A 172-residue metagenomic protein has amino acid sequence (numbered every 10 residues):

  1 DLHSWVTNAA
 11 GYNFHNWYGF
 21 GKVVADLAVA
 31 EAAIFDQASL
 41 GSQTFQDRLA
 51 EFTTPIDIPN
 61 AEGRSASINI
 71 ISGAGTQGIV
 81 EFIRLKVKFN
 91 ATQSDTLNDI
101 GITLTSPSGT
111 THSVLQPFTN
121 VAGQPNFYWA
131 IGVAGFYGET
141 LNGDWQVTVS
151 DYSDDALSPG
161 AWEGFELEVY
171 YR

Functional and structural regions predicted by a protein language model:
D1-F14: An often Trp-containing, charged/polar helix-loop segment at the C-terminal end of enzyme catalytic cores
F14-N16, G21-G101, G160-R172: Secreted peptidase-domain scaffold signal
S67-S72, G101-T105, Q116, V133 (+1 more regions): Extracellular and secretory-pathway beta-repeat/beta-biased strand scaffolds
T105-T111, P117-T119, R172: Change "in extracellular beta-sheet-rich domains … of secreted and cell-surface proteins" to "in beta-sheet-rich domains
F118-N126: Short proline/glycine- and polar residue-rich coil/turn motifs
W129-E139: Beta-sandwich interaction modules
D144-Q146: Short, conserved beta-strand segments of beta-strand-rich sandwich/propeller modules, principally
T148-L157: Short beta-strand-plus-loop segments that form exposed binding edges in beta-rich domains
